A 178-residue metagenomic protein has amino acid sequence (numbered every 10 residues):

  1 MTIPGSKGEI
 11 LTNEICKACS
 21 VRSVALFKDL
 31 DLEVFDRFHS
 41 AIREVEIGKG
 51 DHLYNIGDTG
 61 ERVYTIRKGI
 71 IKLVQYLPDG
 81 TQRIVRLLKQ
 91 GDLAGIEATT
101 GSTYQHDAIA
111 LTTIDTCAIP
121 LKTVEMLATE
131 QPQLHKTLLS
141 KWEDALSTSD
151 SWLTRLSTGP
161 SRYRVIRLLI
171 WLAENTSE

Functional and structural regions predicted by a protein language model:
T2-G48, L93-A94, A98-G101, E130: Cyclic nucleotide-binding regulatory module and flanking cytosolic helices
R22, G57, L153: Conserved short-loop catalytic and cofactor-binding motifs
L26, D51-T113: Cyclic nucleotide-binding regulatory domains
V45, Y76, E97, L127-E130 (+2 more regions): Histidine kinase transmitter module recognition
L93, V124-E125: A generic structural signal for short hydrophobic patches within well-formed alpha-helices
C117: Conserved active-site beta-strand element of glycosyltransferases/polysaccharide synthases
T129-E178: Polybasic "coupling" helices that flank or enter modular domains
